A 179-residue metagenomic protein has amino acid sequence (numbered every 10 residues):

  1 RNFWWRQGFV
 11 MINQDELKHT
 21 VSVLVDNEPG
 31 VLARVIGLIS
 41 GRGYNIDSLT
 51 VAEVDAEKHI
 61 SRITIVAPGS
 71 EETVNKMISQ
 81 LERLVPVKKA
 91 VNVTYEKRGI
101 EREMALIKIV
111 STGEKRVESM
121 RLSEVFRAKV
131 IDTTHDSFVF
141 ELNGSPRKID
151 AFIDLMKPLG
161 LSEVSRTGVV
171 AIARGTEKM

Functional and structural regions predicted by a protein language model:
W5-S61, V66-M179: Long, contiguous binding/interaction regions
